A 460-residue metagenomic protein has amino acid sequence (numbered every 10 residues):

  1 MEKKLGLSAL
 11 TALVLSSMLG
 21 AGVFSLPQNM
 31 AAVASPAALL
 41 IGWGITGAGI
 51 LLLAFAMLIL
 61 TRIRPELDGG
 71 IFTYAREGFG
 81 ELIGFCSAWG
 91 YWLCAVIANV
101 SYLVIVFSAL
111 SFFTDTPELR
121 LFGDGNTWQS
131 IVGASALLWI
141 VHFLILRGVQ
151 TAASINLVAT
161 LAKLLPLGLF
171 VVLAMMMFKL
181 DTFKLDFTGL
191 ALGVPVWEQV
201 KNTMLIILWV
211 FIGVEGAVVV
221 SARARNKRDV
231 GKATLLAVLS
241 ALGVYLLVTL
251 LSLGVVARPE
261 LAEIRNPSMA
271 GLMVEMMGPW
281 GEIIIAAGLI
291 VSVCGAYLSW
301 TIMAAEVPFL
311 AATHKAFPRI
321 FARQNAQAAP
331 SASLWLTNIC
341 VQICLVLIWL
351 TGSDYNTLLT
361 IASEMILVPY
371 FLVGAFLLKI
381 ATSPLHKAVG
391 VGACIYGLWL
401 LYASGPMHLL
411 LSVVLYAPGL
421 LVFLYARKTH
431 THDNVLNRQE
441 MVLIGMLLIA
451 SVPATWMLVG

Functional and structural regions predicted by a protein language model:
M1-E2, L40, P117-Q129, L157-A286: Helix-loop-helix junctions that connect adjacent transmembrane segments in multi-pass membrane transporters
M1-Q28, A32-V33, A37-L40, I50-L58 (+3 more regions): Membrane-interface "cap" regions at the ends of multi-pass membrane proteins
A31, G42, L51-L138, H142-L146 (+2 more regions): Hydrophobic transmembrane alpha-helices that form the core helical bundles of multi-pass secondary transporters
A31-S35, L39-L40, T114-T127, Q150-T160 (+3 more regions): Transmembrane helix-loop boundary segments of multi-pass membrane transporters
F72-A75, F112-P117, T203, L235-W300 (+1 more regions): TM-loop-TM module centered on a large, flexible mid-protein loop between adjacent transmembrane helices in multi-pass
R76, L103-V132, P166, R223-K227 (+3 more regions): Helix-loop-helix connectors at the membrane interface of multi-pass transporters/channels
L110, Q129-L180, T234-V238, M365-P369 (+2 more regions): Membrane-interface loop-to-helix entry segments
P384-G460: A generic transmembrane alpha-helix motif of multi-pass inner-membrane proteins
